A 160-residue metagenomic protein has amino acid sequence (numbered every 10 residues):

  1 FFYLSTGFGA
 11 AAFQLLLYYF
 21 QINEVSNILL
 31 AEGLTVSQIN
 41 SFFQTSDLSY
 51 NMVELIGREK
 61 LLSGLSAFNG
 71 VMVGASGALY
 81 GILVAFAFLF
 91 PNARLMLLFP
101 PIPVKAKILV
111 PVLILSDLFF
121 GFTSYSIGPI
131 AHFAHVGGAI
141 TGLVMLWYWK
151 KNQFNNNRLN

Functional and structural regions predicted by a protein language model:
F1-N160: A detector for small-residue-rich transmembrane helices and their helix-helix packing motifs
